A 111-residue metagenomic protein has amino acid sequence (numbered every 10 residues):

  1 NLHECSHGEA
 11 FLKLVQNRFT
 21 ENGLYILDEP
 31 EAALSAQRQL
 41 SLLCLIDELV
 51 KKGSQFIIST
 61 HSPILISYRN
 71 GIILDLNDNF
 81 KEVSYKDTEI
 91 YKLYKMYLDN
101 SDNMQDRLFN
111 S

Functional and structural regions predicted by a protein language model:
N1-L2: Conserved phosphate-binding elements of NTP-dependent enzyme cores
C5-L27, Q37-L49: GG-anchored amphipathic helix commonly corresponding to the ABC/SMC/Rad50 NBD signature/C-loop
I26-D28, Q55-T60: Structural recognition of the conserved hydrophobic beta-strand(s) that form the central parallel beta-sheet of P-loop
E31-A32: Short loop immediately C-terminal to the Walker-B catalytic DE motif in ABC-type ATPase nucleotide-binding domains
Q37-Q55, S62-S111: C-terminal lobe/lid and adjacent interdomain/linker elements of RecA-like ASCE P-loop ATPase modules
